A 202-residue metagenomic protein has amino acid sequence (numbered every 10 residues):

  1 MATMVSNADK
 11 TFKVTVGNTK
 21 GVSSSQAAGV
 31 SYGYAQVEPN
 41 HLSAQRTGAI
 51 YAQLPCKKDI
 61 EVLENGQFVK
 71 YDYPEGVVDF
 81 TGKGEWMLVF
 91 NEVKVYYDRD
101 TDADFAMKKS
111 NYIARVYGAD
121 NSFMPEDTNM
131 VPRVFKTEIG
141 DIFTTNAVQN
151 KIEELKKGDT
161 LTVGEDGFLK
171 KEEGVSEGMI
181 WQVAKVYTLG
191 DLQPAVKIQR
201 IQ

Functional and structural regions predicted by a protein language model:
A2-Q202: Surface-exposed, low-hydrophobicity beta-strand/loop segments enriched in small/polar/acidic residues
